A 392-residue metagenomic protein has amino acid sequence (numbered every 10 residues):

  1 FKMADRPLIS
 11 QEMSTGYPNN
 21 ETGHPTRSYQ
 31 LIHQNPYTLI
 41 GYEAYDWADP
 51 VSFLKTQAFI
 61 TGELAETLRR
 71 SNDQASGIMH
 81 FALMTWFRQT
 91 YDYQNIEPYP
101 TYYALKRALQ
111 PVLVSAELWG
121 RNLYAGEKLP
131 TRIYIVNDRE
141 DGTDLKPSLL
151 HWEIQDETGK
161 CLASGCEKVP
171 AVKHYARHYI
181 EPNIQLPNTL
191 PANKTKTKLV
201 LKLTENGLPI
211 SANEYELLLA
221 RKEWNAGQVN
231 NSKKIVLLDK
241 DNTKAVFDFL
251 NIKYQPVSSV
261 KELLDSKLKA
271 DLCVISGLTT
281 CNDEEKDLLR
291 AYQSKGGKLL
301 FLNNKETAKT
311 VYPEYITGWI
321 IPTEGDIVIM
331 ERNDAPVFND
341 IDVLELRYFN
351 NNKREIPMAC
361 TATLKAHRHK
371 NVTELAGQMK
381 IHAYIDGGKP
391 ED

Functional and structural regions predicted by a protein language model:
F1, L263-D283, K298-L300: Short, well-ordered secondary-structure micro-motifs within conserved domains or adaptor modules
K2-S164: Substrate-binding clefts and catalytic carboxylate motifs of secreted carbohydrate-active enzymes
A4-P7, S71-I78, S232-K233, L268-D271 (+1 more regions): Loop/turn elements at helix/coil->beta-strand transitions in domains of secreted/extracellular proteins
Y103, R107, V114-Y124, G165-K173 (+2 more regions): Extracellular/periplasmic ectodomains of large secreted or surface enzymes and adhesion receptors
K128-A171, R177-N183, P187, N193-E205 (+1 more regions): Beta-strand-rich binding/interaction modules
K196, L208-L272, N303-E306, E314-I327 (+1 more regions): Aromatic-Pro/Gly-enriched surface loop or interdomain linker that acts as a lid/target-recognition segment
T279-L364: A glycine-rich, often tryptophan-bearing local segment used as a flexible ligand/cofactor-contacting loop or short
E374-E391: Short, Gly/Ser/Thr-enriched beta-strand-loop segments that form substrate-interacting elements of hydrolase/peptidase
